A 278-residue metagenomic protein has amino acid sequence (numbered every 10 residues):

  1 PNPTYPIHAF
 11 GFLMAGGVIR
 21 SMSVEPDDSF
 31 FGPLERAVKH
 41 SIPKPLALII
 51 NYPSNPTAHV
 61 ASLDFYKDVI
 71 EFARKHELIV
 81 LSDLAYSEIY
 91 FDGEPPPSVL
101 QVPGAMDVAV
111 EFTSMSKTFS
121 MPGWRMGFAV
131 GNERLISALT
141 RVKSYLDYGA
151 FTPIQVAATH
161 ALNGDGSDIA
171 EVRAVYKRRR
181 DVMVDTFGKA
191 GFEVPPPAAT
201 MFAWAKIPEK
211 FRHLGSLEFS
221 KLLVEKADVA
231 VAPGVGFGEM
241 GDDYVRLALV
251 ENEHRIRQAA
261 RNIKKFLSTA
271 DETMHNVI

Functional and structural regions predicted by a protein language model:
P1-I278: PLP-dependent class I/II
